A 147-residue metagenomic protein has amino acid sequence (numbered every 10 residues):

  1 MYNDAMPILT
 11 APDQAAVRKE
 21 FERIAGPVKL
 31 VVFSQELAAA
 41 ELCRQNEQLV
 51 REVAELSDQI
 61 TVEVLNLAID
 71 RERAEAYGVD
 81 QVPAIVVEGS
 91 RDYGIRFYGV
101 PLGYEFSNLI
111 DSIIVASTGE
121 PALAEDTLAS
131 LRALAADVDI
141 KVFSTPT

Functional and structural regions predicted by a protein language model:
M1-N3: Short, positively charged and aromatic/hydrophobic N-terminal segments
A5, A68, S130-L131: Feature detects long, helix-prone N-terminal segments enriched in hydrophobes
P12-S57, R132-T147: Local sequence-structure signature of Cys/Sec-based thiol-disulfide redox active-site neighborhoods
P27, R71-R96: Structural micro-motif
V50, A74, L109: Contiguous, structured surface segment used for ligand recognition
D58-D70: Thiol-based oxidoreductase modules, predominantly thioredoxin-like and allied folds used for disulfide exchange
V86-P121: Non-catalytic, surface beta->alpha helical segment in thiol-disulfide oxidoreductase systems
A116-L134: Long, charged amphipathic helices and adjacent flexible linkers at domain junctions
